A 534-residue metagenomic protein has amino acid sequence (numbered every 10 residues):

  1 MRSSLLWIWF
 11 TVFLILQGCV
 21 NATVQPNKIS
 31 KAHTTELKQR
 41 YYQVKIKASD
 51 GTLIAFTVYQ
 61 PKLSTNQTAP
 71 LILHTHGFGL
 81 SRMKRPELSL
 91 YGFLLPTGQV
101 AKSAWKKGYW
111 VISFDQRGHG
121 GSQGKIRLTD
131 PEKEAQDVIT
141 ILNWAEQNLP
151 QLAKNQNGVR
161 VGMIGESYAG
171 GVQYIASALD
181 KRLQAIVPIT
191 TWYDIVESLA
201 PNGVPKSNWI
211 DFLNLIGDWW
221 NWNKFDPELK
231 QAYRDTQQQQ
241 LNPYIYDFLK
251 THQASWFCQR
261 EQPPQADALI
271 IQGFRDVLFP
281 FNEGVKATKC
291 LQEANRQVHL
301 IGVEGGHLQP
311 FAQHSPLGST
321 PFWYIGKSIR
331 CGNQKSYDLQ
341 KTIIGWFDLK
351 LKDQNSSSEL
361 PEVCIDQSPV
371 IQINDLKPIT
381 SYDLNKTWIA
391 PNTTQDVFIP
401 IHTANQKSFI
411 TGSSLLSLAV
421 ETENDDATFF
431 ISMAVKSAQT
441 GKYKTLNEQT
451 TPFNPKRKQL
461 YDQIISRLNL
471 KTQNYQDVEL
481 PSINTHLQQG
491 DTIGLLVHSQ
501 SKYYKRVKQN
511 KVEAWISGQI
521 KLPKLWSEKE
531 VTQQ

Functional and structural regions predicted by a protein language model:
V20, V24-S30, R40-K45, K352-Q534: Glycine/threonine-rich phosphate-binding loop and adjacent beta-strand/alpha-helix elements that clamp
I29-Q67: N-terminal cap/lid segment of alpha/beta-hydrolase-fold proteins
T65-A69, G77-K107, I112, R117-G121 (+1 more regions): Short substrate-entry loop that stabilizes the transition state in hydrolases
L94-V100, K106, A135, Q147 (+4 more regions): Accessory cap/linker subdomain of secreted extracellular hydrolases
T129-P150: Alpha/beta-hydrolase active-site loop
P264, I270-Q272, D276: Short beta-strand/loop motif that positions the catalytic acidic residue of the alpha/beta-hydrolase fold
P280-C290: Short alpha-helix in the alpha/beta-hydrolase fold that links the catalytic acid
L291-P316: Catalytic histidine neighborhood in serine/cysteine hydrolases with alpha/beta-hydrolase-type architecture
